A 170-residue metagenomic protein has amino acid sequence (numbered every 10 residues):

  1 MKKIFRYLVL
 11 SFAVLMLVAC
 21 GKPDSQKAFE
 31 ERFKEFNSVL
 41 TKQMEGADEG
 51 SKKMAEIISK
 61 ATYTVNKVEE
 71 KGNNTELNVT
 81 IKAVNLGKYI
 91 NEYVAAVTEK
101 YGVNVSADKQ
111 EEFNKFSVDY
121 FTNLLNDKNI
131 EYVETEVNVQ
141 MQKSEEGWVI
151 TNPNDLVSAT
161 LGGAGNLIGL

Functional and structural regions predicted by a protein language model:
M1-L8: Bacterial N-terminal signal peptides that target proteins for export
M16-A19: C-terminal motif of bacterial Sec signal peptides marking the signal peptidase cleavage site
G21-D24: Bacterial signal peptide processing site
V39-N78: Post-signal-peptide N-terminal segment of Sec-exported extracytoplasmic proteins
E76-T80, N138-Q140: Beta-strand secondary-structure signal
I81-G87, K143-E145: Beta-strand elements of well-folded, non-transmembrane domains
N85-Y132: Mixed-charge, low-complexity intrinsically disordered segments
G102-V103, Y132-G169: Short beta-strand edge/turn micro-motifs at domain boundaries
